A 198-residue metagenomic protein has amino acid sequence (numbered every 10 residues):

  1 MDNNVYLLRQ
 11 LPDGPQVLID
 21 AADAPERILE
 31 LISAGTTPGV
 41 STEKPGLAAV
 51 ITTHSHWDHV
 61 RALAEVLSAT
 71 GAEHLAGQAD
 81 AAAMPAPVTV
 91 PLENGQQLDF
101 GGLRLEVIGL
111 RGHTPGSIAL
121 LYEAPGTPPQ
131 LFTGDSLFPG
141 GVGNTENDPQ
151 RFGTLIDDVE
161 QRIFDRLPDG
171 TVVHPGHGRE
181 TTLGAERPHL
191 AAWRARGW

Functional and structural regions predicted by a protein language model:
M1-L8: Short, compositionally biased "basic patch" segments
D2, P25-E26, S55-R61, A81-M84 (+3 more regions): Active-site environment of divalent metal-dependent phosphoester hydrolases
L7, Q96-P125: Core dinuclear metal-dependent hydrolase active-site scaffold
L8, D20, H54, V66 (+5 more regions): Divalent metal-coordination and catalytic microenvironments
Q10, N94, A185: Active-site donor-binding loop signature of nucleotide-sugar glycosyltransferases
G14, P38-P45, P115-W198: Metallo-beta-lactamase
Q16, D23-E106, P128-P129, H189-A192 (+1 more regions): Active-site HxH/HxHxD metal-binding segment of metal-dependent hydrolases
